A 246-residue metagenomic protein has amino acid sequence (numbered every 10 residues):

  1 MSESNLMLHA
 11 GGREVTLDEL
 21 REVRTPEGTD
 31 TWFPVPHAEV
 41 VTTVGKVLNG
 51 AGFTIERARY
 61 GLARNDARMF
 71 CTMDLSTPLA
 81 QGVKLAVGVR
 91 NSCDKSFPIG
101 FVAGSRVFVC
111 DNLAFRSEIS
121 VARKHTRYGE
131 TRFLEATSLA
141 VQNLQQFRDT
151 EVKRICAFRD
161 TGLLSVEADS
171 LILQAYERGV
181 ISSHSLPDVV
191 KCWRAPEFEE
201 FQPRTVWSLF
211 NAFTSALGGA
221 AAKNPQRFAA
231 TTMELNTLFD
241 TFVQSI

Functional and structural regions predicted by a protein language model:
M1-N5, T77-I246: Intrinsically disordered, low-complexity regions enriched in serine/threonine
M1-R68: N-terminal low-complexity, intrinsically disordered segments
A51-Q81, Y176, F210: Ser/Thr-rich, low-complexity intrinsically disordered terminal regions
